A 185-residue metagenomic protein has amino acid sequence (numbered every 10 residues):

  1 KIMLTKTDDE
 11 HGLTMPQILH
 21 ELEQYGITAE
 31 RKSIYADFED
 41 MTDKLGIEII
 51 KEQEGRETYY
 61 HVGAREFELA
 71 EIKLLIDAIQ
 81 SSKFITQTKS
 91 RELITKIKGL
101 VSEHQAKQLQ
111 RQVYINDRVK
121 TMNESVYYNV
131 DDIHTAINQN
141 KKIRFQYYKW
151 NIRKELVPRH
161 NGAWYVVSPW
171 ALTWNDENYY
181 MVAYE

Functional and structural regions predicted by a protein language model:
K1-A78, H160: Short, basic/aromatic recognition patches that contact phosphate-bearing ligands
Y35, Y59-H61, F67, Y147-W150 (+2 more regions): Aromatic side chains
Y35-D37, K120-M122, V157-H160, W170: Intrinsically disordered, low-complexity segments enriched in polar/charged residues with Gly/Pro, especially when
I47-K51, G63-A64, D131-D132, E155-G162 (+1 more regions): Catalytic micro-motifs at enzyme active sites that drive phosphoryl/nucleotidyl and oxygen chemistry
Y60, I72-K73, I143, Y165 (+1 more regions): A broad, low-specificity signal marking well-ordered, structured residues that form hydrophobic/aromatic
E68-E155: Bulky hydrophobic/aromatic content
Y148-I152, V157-E185: C-terminal regulatory/effector modules of DNA-binding transcriptional regulators
